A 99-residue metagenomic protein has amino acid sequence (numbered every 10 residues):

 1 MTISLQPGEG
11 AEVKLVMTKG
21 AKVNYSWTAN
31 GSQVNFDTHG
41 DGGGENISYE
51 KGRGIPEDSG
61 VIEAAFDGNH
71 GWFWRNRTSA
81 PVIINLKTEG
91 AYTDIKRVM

Functional and structural regions predicted by a protein language model:
M1-M99: Acidic, Ser/Thr/Pro
